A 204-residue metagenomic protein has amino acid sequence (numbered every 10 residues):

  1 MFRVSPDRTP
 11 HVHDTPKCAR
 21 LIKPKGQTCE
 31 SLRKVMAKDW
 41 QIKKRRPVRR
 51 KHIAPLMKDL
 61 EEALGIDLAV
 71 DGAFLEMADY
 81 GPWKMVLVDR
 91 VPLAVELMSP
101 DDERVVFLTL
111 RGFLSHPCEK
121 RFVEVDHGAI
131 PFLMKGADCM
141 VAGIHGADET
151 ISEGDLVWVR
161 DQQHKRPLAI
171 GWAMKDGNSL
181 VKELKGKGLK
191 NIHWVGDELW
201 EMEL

Functional and structural regions predicted by a protein language model:
V12-T15, A19, E30: Short hydrophobic alpha-helical segments enriched in small aliphatic residues
R33-W83, L87-H145, T150-E153, V159-L204: Beta-strand/loop-dominated core regions that host nucleotide or nucleotide-derived cofactor-binding catalytic loops
